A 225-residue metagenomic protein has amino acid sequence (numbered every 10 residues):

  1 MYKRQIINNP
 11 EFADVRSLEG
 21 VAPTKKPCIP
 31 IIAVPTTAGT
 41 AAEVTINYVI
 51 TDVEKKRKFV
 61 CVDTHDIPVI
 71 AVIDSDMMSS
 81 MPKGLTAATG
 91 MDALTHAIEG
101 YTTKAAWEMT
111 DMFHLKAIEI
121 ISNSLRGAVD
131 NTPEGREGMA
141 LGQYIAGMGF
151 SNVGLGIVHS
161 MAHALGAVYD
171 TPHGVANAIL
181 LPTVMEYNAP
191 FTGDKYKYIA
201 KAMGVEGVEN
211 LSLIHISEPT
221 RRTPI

Functional and structural regions predicted by a protein language model:
M1-Y2, I214-I225: Single conserved hydrophobic/aromatic residue that forms the stacking wall/gate of nucleotide- or nucleobase-binding
K3, A162-V168, V175-E186: Glycine-rich, small/polar surface segments that engage phosphate groups of diverse ligands
K3-D76: Glycine/threonine-rich beta-strand-loop-alpha-helix active-site module that forms ligand/phosphate-binding
N9-L18, D170-P172, P190-G193: Phosphate-handling active-site elements
G39, Y144-G174: Glycine-rich phosphate/pyrophosphate-binding beta-alpha loops
N47-V153: Carboxylate- and glycine-rich phosphate/diphosphate-binding segment that chelates Mg2+/Mn2+
T183-L213, S217: A structural-propensity feature for long, helix-poor, extended segments
